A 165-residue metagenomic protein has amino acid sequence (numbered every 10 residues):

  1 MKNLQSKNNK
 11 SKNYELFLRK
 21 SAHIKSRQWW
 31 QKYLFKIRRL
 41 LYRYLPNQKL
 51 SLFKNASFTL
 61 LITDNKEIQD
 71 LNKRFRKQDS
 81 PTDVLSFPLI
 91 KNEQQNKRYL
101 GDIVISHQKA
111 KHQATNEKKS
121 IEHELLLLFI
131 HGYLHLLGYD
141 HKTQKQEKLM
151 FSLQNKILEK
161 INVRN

Functional and structural regions predicted by a protein language model:
M1-L126, L136-N165: An acidic/histidine-cluster motif and surrounding catalytic segment that typifies divalent-metal-assisted enzyme active
